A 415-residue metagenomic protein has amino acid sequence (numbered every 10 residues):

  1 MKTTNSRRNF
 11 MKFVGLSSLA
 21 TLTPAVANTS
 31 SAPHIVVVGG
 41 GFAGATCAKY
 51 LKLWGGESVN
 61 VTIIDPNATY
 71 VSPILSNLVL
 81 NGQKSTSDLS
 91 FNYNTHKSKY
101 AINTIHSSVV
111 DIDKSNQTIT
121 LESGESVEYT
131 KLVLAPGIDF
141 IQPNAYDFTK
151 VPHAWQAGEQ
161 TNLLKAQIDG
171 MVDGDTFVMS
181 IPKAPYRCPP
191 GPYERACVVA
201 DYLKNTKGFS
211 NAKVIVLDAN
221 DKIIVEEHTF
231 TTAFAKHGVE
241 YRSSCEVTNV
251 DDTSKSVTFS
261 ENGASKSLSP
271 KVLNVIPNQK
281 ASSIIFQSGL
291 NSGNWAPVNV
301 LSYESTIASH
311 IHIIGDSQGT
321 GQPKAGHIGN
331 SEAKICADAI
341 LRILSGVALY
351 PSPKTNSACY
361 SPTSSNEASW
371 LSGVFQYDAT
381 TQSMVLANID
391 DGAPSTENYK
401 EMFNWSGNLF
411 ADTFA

Functional and structural regions predicted by a protein language model:
M1-S18: N-terminal secretory signal peptides and thylakoid transit peptides that target proteins across membranes
N28-N103, P185-I224: Beta1-alpha1 glycine-rich phosphate/pyrophosphate-binding loop at the start of Rossmann-like nucleotide-binding domains
N103-S107, D111, I119, V127 (+1 more regions): A Rossmann-like FAD-binding core segment of flavoenzymes
P136-T206: Glycine-rich dinucleotide-binding loop and its adjacent helix/turn
D147-D173, K271-S331: FAD-site-proximal beta/loop scaffold in flavoenzymes
S317-P353: A conserved FAD-binding loop/helix module that cradles the flavin
L341-D378: Active-site-proximal substrate-binding core of FAD-dependent oxidoreductases
L371-A415: C-terminal auxiliary extensions adjacent to catalytic cores
